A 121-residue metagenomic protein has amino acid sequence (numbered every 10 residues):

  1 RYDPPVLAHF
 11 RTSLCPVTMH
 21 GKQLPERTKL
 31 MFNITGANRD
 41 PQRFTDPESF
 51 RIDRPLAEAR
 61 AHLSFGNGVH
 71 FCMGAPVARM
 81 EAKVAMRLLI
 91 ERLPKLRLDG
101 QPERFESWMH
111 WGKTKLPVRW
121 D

Functional and structural regions predicted by a protein language model:
R1-H20: Conserved cytochrome P450 K-helix E-x-x-R motif and the immediately C-terminal K′/meander segment
H20-G21, F105-M109: Short proline/glycine-enriched turn/loop segments at secondary-structure junctions
N33-A57: Conserved cytochrome P450 K-helix/beta-meander segment immediately N-terminal to the heme-binding cysteine loop
V77-F105: Cytochrome P450 heme-binding "Cys pocket" and the immediately downstream C-terminal segment
